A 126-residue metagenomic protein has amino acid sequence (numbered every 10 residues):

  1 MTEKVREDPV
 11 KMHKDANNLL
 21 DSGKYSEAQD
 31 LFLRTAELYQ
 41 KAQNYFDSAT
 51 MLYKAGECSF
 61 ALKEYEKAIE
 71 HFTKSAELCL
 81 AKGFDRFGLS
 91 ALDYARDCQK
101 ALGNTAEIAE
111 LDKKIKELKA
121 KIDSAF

Functional and structural regions predicted by a protein language model:
V5-K41: Alpha-helical segment of the N-proximal tetratricopeptide repeat
R6-E7, S26, F46, E66 (+1 more regions): Residue signature of alpha-solenoid helical repeat architecture, marking inter-repeat boundaries and helix-start
A28, R34-T35, A55, A68 (+3 more regions): Tetratricopeptide repeat
